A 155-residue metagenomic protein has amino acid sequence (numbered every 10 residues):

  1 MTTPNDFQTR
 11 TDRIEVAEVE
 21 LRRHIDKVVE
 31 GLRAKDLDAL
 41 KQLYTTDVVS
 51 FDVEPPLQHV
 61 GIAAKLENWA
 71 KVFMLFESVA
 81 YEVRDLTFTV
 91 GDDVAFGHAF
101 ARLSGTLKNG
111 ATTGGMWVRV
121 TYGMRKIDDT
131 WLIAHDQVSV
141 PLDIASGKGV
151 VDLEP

Functional and structural regions predicted by a protein language model:
M1-D47, F88, V150-P155: Short, low-complexity N-terminal intrinsically disordered segments enriched in polar/charged residues
M1-T3, W117-K148: Short beta-strand edge/turn micro-motifs at domain boundaries
T2-R10, V16, L75, H98 (+2 more regions): C-terminal-biased regions
E20, V49, A64-N109: Surface-exposed, charged secondary-structure patches
V28, L40-K41, V48, G61 (+3 more regions): Hydrophobic pocket/interface hotspot
Y44, A101-L103, Q137-V140: Short beta-strand segments enriched in hydrophobic/aromatic residues within well-folded beta-rich domains
T112-G114: Replace "Gram-negative outer membrane beta-barrel proteins" with "bacterial and organellar outer membrane beta-barrel
